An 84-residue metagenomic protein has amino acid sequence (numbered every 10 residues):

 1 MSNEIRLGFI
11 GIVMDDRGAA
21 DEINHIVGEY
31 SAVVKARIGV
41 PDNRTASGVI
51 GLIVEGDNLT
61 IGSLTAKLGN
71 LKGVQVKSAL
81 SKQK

Functional and structural regions predicted by a protein language model:
M1-K84: Long, contiguous binding/interaction regions
